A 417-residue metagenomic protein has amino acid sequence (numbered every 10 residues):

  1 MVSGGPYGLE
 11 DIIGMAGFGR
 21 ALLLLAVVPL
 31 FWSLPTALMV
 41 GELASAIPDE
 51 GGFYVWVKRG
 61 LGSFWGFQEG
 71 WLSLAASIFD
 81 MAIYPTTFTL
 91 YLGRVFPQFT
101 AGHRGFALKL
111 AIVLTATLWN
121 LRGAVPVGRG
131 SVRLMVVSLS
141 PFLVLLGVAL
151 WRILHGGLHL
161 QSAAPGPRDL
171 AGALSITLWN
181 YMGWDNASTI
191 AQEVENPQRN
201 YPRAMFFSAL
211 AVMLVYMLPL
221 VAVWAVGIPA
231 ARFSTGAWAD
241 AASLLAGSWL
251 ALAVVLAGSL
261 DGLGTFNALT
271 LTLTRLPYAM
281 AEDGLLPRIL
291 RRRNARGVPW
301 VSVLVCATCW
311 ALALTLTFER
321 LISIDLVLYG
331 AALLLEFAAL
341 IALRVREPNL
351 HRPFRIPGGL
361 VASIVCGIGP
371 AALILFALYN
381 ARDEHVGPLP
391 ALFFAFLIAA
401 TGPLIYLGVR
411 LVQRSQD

Functional and structural regions predicted by a protein language model:
M1-G41, S45-G51, G60, N349 (+3 more regions): Membrane-interface "cap" regions at the ends of multi-pass membrane proteins
G5-I12, G19, W119-V125, L286 (+2 more regions): Transmembrane helix-loop junctions in multi-pass membrane proteins
I12, L34-V113, T117-L121, P126 (+3 more regions): Hydrophobic transmembrane alpha-helices that form the core helical bundles of multi-pass secondary transporters
A21-A26, F99-R104, V132-L252: Helix-loop-helix junctions that connect adjacent transmembrane segments in multi-pass membrane transporters
V55, G62, G93-F99, F206-N267 (+2 more regions): TM-loop-TM module centered on a large, flexible mid-protein loop between adjacent transmembrane helices in multi-pass
H103-R152, A164-P167, M205-A209, I322-L335 (+2 more regions): Membrane-interface loop-to-helix entry segments
L286-R293, F337-G358: Alpha-helical transmembrane segments
I324, L328-Y329, L360-D417: A generic transmembrane alpha-helix motif of multi-pass inner-membrane proteins
